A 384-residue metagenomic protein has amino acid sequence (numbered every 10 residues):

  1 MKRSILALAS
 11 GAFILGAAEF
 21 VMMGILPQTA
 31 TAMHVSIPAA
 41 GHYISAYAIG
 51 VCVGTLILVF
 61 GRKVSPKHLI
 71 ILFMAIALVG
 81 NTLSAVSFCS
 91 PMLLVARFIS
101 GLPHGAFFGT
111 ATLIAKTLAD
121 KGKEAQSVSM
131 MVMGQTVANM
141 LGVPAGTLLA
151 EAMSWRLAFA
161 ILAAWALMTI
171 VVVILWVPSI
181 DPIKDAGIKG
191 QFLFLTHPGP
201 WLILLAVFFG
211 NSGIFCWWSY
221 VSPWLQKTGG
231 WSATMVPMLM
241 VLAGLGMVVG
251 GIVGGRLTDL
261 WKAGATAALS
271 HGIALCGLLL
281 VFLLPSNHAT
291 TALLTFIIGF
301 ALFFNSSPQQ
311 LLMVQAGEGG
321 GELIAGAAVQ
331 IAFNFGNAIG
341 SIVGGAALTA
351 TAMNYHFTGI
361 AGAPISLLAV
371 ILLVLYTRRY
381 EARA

Functional and structural regions predicted by a protein language model:
H34, V86-M92, G230, L284-S286: Helix-breaking motifs and short loop linkers at transmembrane-helix boundaries and internal kinks in secondary membrane
V53-P91: Conserved MFS/SLC helix-loop-helix module at the cytosolic interface between two early adjacent transmembrane helices
G54-P66, G250-K262, L348: Helix-to-loop junctions at the C-terminal end of transmembrane segments in multipass secondary transporters
G80, P91-S100, A289-I297: Paired small-residue
S90-M92, K121-V177, Y220-W224: Helix-loop-helix hairpin linking two adjacent transmembrane segments in secondary transporters
A96-G134: Cytoplasmic helix-loop-helix junction between adjacent transmembrane helices in 12-TM secondary transporters
A106-A119, F304-E318: Intracellular juxtamembrane helix-capping segments at the cytosolic ends of symmetry-related transmembrane helices
A316-M353, G362: A late C-terminal transmembrane helix in Major Facilitator Superfamily
